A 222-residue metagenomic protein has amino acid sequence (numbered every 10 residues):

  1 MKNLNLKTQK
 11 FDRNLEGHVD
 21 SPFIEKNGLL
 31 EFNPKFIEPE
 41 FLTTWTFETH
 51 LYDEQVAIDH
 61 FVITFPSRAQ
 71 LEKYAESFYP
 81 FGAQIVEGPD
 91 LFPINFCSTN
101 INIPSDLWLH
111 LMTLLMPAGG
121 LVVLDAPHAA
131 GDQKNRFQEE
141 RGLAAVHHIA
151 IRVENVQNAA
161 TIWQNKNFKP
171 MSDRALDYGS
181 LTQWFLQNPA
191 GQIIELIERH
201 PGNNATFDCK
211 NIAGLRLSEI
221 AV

Functional and structural regions predicted by a protein language model:
M1-E87, I101-M171, S180-V222: Glyoxalase I/VOC metalloenzyme domain signal
P89-L91: Solvent-exposed serine/threonine-rich low-complexity stretches and specific carbohydrate-binding patches
P93-N100: Long, acidic/serine-threonine-rich intrinsically disordered regions with weak helical/coil propensity that act as
L176-Y178: A short beta-turn/loop motif at secondary-structure boundaries
